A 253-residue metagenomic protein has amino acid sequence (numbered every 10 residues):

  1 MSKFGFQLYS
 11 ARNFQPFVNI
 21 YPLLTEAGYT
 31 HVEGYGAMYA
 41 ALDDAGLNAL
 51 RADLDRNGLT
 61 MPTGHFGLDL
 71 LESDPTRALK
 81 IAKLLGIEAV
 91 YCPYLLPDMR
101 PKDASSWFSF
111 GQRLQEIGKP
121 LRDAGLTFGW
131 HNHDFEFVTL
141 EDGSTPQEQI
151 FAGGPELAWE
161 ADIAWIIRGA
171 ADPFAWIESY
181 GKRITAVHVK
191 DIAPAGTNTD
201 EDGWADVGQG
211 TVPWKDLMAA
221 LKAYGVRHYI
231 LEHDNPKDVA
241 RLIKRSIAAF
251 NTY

Functional and structural regions predicted by a protein language model:
M1-G5, S10, F14-G28, E72 (+4 more regions): Histidine-acidic metal/acid-base catalytic patches
Q7-A11, Y35-Y39, F66-D69, L95-P97 (+4 more regions): Active-site beta-loop-alpha junctions enriched in small/polar residues
I20, L50, A78, F110-R113 (+3 more regions): Alpha-helical packing segments of well-folded alpha/beta enzyme cores
H31, R56, D69-W159: Active-site acidic/histidine proton-transfer and metal-coordination neighborhood in alpha/beta enzyme cores
E33, T63, Y91, G129 (+3 more regions): Conserved beta-strand positions in the central sheet of alpha/beta enzyme cores
E33-D55: Glycine-rich, proline-tolerant flexible connector loops at the mouths of alpha/beta enzymes
L42-N48, E72-A78, D103, R241-L242: Metal-dependent catalytic neighborhoods of phosphoester/phosphodiester hydrolases
D53-T63: Short, structured active-site "lid" loops
